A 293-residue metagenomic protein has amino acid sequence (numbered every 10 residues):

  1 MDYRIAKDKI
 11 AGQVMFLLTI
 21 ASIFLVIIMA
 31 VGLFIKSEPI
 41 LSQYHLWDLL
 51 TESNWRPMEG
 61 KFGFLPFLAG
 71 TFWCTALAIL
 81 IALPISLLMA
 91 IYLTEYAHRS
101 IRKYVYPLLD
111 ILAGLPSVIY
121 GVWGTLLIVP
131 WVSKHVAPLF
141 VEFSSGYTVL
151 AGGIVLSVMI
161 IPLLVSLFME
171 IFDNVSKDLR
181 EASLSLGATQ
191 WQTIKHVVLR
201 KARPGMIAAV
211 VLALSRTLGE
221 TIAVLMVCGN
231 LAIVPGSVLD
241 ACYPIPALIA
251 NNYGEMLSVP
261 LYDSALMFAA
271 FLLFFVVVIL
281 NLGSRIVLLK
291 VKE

Functional and structural regions predicted by a protein language model:
M1-T19, S284-E293: Transmembrane alpha-helical segments of polytopic membrane transport and secretion proteins
D2-K9, Q13, F34-A78, H98-R99 (+1 more regions): Periplasmic/extracellular loop-to-transmembrane helix junction in inner-membrane transport proteins
Y3, L77-L109, P130, S284-K290: Transmembrane-helix boundary motif in ABC transporter permease subunits
I27-V31, L83-I91, L108, I119-V122 (+7 more regions): Membrane-embedded alpha-helices of multi-pass transport/permease systems
Q43-F62, Y120-V158, L239: Membrane-interfacial helix termini and adjacent extracytoplasmic/periplasmic loops of multi-pass transporters
I111, L164-F168, L184, Q190-C228: Transmembrane alpha-helices
K134, L139, V224-F274: Interhelical loop and adjacent transmembrane-helix boundary motif in polytopic membrane transport permeases
M169-K177, L184, G254-E293: C-terminal transmembrane helix and the adjacent membrane-cytosol boundary/short C-terminal tail of inner/organellar
